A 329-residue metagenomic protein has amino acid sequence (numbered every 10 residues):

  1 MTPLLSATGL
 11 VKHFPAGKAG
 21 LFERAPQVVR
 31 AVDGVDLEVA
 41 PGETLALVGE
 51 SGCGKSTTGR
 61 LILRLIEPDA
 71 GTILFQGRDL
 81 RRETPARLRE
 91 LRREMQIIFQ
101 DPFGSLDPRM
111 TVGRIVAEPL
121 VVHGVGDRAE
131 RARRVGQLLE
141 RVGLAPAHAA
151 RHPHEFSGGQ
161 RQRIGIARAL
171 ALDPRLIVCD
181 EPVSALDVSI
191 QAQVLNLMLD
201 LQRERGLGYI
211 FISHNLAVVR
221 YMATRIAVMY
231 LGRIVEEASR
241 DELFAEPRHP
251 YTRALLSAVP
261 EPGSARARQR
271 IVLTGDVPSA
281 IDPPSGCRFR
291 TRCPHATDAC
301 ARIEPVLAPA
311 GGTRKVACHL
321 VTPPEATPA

Functional and structural regions predicted by a protein language model:
P3, A16-E23, V28, E237-A329: Short catalytic/signature loops enriched in Gly
L21-P26, L80-Q96, V122, R128-A129 (+2 more regions): ABC ATPase NBD coupling module
G71-D79: Conserved ABC transporter NBD signature motif
R78-D79, E130-A147, L256-S257: Conserved ABC ATPase "signature" region
H152-F156, Q160: Conserved ABC ATPase signature
A171-R175: A short, proline-enriched helix->beta-strand linker immediately N-terminal to the Walker B motif in ABC-type P-loop
V178, P182-L186, I190-R268: P-loop NTP-binding/switch modules centered on Walker-like glycine-rich loops
